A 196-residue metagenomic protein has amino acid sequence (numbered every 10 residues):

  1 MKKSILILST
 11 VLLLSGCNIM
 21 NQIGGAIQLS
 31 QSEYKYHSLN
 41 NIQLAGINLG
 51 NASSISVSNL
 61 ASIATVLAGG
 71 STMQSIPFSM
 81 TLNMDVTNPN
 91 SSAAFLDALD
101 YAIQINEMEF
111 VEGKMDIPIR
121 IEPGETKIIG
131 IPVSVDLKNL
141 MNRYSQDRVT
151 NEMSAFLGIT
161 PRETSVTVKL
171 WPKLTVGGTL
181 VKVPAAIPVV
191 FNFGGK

Functional and structural regions predicted by a protein language model:
M1-S4: Positively charged n-region of N-terminal signal peptides that target proteins for export
L13-G16: C-terminal motif of bacterial Sec signal peptides marking the signal peptidase cleavage site
N18-N21: Bacterial signal peptide processing site
H37-S75: Post-signal-peptide N-terminal segment of Sec-exported extracytoplasmic proteins
F78, V86-A93: Asparagine-centered strand-capping/turn motif at beta-strand->loop junctions
S92-L99, G113: Short, hydrophobic/aromatic beta-strand segments
I105-E107, V111-Q146: Intrinsically disordered, low-complexity Pro/Gly/Ser/Thr-rich segments with frequent PxxP/GP/PP motifs and embedded
L137-K196: Terminal connector regions
